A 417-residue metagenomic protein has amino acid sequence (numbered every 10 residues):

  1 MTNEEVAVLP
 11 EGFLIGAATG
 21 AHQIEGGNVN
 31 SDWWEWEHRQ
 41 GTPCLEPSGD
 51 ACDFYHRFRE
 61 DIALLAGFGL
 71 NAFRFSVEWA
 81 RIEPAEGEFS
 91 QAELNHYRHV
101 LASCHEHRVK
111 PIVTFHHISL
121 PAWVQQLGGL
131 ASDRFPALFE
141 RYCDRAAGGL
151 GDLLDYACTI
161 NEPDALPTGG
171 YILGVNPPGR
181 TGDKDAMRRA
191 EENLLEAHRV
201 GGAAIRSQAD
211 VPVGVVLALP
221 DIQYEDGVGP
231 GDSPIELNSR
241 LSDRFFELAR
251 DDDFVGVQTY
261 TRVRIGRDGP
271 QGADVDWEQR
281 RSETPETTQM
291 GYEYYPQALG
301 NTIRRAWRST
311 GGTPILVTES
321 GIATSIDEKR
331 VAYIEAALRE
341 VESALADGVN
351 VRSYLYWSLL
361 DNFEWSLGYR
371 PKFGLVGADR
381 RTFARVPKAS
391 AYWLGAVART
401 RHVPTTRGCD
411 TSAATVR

Functional and structural regions predicted by a protein language model:
M1-I62, A66-N71, A80-R417: Non-catalytic scaffold segments within catalytic domains of secreted glycoside hydrolases
